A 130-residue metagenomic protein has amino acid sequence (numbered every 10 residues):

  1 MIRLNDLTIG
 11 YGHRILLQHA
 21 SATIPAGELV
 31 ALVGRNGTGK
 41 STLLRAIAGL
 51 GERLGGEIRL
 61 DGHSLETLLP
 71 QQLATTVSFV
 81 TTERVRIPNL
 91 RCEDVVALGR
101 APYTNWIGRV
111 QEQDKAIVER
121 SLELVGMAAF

Functional and structural regions predicted by a protein language model:
M1-T38, T42-R45: ABC ATP-binding cassette signature C-motif
I2, I15, H63, Q72 (+1 more regions): ABC ATPase A-loop
A31, Q71-T82, N89-A97: ABC nucleotide-binding domain signature
A48: Helix-to-loop junction immediately C-terminal to a conserved catalytic motif
G56-S64: Conserved ABC transporter NBD signature motif
S64-S78, I107-E112: ABC ATPase NBD coupling module
E112-F130: Conserved ABC ATPase "signature" region
